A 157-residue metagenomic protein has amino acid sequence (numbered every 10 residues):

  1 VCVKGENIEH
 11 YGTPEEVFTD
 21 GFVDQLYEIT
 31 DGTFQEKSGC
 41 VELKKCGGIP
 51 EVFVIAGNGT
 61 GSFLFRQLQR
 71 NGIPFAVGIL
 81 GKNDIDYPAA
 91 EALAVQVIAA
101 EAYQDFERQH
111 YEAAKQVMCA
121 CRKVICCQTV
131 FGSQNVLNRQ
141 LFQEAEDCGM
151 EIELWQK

Functional and structural regions predicted by a protein language model:
V1-E16: Conserved switch/coupling elements of ABC/ABC-like ATPase nucleotide-binding domains
L26-Q109, C126-Q128, G132-R139, C148-K157: ABC ATPase nucleotide-binding domains
H110-A120: Short, well-structured alpha-helical segments in soluble
M118, E144-E146: Short, conserved loop/helix-junction motifs that constitute active-site signature segments in enzyme catalytic cores
